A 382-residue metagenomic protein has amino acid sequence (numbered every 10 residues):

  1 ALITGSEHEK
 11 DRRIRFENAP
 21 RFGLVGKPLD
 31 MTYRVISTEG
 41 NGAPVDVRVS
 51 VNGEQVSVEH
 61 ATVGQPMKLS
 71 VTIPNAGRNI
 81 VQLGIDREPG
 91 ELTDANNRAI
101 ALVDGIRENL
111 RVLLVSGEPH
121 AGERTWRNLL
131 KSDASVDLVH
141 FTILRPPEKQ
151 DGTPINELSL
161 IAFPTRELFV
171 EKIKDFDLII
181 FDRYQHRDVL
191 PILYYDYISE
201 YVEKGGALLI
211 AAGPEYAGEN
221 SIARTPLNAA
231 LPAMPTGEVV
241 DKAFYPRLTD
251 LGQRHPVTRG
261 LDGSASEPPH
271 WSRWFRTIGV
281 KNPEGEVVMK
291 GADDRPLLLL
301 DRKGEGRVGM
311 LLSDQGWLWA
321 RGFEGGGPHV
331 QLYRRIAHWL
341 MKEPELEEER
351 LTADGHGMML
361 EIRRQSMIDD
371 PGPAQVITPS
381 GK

Functional and structural regions predicted by a protein language model:
A1-K382: N-linked glycosylation sequons
